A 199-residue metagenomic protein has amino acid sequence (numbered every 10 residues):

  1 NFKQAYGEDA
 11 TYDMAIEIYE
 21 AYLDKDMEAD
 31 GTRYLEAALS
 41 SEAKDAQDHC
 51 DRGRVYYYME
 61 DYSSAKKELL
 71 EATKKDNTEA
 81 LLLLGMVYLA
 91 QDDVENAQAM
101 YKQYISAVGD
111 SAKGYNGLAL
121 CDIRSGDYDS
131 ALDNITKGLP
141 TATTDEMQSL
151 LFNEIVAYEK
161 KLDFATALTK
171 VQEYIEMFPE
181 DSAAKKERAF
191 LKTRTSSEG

Functional and structural regions predicted by a protein language model:
F2-A5, A37-A38, E71-A72, Q103-Y104 (+2 more regions): Canonical positions in the second alpha-helix
G7-A10, A43, K74-N77, G109 (+2 more regions): Short coil turns that delineate tetratricopeptide repeat
D13-M14, Q47, R54, E79-L82 (+3 more regions): Start-of-helix register in tetratricopeptide repeats
E17-I18, D51, L83-M86, G117-L120 (+2 more regions): Canonical tetratricopeptide repeat
D24-K25, Y58-M59, A90-Q91, R124-S125 (+2 more regions): Register position in tetratricopeptide repeats
